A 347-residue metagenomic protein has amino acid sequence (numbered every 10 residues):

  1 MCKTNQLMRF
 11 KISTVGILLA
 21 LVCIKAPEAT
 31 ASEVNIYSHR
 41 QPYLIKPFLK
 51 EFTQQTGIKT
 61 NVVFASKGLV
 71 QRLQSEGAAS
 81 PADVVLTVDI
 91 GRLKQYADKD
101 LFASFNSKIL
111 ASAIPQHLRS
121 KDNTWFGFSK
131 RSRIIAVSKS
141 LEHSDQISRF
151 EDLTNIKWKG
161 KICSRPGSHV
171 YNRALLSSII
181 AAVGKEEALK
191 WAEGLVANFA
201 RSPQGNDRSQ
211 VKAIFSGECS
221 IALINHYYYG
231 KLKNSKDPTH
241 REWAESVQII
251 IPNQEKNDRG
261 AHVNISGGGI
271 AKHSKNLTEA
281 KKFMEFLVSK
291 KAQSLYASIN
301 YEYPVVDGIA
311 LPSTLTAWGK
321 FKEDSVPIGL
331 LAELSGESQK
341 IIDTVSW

Functional and structural regions predicted by a protein language model:
A31-Q95: Early extracytoplasmic/lumenal segment of secretory-pathway proteins
Y37-R40, K121, V137-K139, D145 (+3 more regions): Short beta-strand->loop
S80-V85, A103-I135, E151, I162-S164: A structural signal for short loop-to-beta-strand junctions that line the ligand-binding cleft of periplasmic/secreted
F102-A111, T124-F126, E151, P238-H262: Short beta-strand->loop
I134-L141, V263-N276, L295-I299: A bilobed periplasmic-binding-protein/Venus flytrap-type ligand-binding module shared by bacterial periplasmic
S140-S148, I180-L189, S274-A280: Short helix-loop capping/hinge motifs at secondary-structure junctions, enriched in acidic/polar residues
S178, A182-P252: Ligand-binding pocket segment of bilobal, Venus flytrap-like solute-binding proteins
F286-W347: Extracellular/periplasmic juxtamembrane helices and adjacent flexible linkers that interface with membrane partners
